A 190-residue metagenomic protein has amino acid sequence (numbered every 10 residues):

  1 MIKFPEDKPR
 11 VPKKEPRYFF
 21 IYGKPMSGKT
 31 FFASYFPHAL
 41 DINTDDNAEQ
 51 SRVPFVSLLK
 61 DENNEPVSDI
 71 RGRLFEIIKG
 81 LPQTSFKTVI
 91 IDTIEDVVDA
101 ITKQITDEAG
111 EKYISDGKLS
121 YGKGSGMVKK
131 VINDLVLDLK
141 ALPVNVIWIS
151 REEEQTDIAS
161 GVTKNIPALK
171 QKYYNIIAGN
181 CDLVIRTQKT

Functional and structural regions predicted by a protein language model:
I2-A100: Conserved P-loop
S34, T102-K103, A159-G161: Short amphipathic alpha-helical segments
E62-N64, Y113-K130, A168: A short acidic, glycine-rich active-site loop that binds or catalyzes chemistry on phosphate/adenosine moieties
R73, V97-A100, L135-D138, I176 (+1 more regions): Alpha-helical scaffold elements adjacent to nucleotide-binding pockets in ATP/GTP-utilizing enzyme cores
S85-T88, L142-W148: Loop/turn-to-beta-strand initiation segments
I91-Y121: Conserved P-loop NTPase nucleotide-binding/switch module
V131-P143: Catalytic-core regions built around general acid/base machinery
V146-T190: Phosphate-binding/switch region of NTP-binding enzymes
